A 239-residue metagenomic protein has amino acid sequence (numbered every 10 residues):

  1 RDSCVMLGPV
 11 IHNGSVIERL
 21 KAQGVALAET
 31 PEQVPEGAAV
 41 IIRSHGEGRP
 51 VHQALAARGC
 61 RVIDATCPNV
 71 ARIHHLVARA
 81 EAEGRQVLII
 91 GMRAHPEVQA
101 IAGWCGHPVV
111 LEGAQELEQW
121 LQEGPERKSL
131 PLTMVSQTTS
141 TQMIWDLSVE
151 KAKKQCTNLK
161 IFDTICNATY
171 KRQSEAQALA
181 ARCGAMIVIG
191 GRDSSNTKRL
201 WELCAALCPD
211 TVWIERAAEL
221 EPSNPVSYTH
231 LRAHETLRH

Functional and structural regions predicted by a protein language model:
R1-P125, T141-Q142, L147-K153, Q173-E175 (+2 more regions): Active-site loop-to-helix "anion-binding N-cap" substructures in soluble metabolic enzymes
P131-Q142, G190-G191, R232: Active-site donor-nucleotide binding/catalytic segment of nucleotide-sugar enzymes
F162-A168: Long, charged amphipathic helices and adjacent flexible linkers at domain junctions
C183: An anion/phosphate-binding loop that grips the pyrophosphate of nucleotide cofactors and donors
G191-P225: A C-terminal functional module that forms or caps the active site or interfaces directly with catalytic machinery
T229-T236: Conserved small/polar residues in nucleotide/adenosyl-binding loops
